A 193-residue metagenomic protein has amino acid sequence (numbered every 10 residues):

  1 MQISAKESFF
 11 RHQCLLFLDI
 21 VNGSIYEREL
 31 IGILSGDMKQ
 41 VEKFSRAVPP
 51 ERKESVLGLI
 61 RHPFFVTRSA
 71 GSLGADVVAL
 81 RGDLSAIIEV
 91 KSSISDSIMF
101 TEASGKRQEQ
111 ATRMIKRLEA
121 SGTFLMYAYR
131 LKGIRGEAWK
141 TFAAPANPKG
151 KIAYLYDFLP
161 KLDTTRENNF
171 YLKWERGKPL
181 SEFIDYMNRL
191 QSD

Functional and structural regions predicted by a protein language model:
M1-S69: Acidic-basic catalytic patches of nuclease active cores, encompassing PD-(D/E)XK and other metal-cofactor nuclease
I31, A111-L118: Short amphipathic alpha-helical segments and helix-helix/interface helices
S69-S72, A120: A short catalytic or substrate-binding loop motif that flags glycine-/basic-rich loops and adjacent residues that bind
G71-S92: Active-site beta-strand-loop-beta-strand hairpin of nuclease catalytic cores that positions key catalytic residues
S93-M114: Mg2+/Mn2+-dependent nuclease catalytic core
I115-K149: Nucleic-acid nuclease catalytic cores
G136-D193: Intrinsically disordered, low-complexity terminal regions enriched in charged/polar residues
